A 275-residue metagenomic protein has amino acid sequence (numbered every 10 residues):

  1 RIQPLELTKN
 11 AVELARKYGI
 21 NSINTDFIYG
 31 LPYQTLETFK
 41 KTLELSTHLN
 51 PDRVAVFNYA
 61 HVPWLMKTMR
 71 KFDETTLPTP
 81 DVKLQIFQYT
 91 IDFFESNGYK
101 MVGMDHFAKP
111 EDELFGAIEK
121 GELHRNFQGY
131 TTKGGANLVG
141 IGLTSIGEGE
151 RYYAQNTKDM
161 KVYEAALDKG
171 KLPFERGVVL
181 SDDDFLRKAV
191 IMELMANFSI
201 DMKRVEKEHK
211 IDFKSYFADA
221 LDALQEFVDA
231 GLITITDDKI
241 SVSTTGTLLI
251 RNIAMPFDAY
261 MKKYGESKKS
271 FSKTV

Functional and structural regions predicted by a protein language model:
R1-N97: Conserved non-cysteine loop/helix-boundary elements of the Radical SAM core domain that shape
D26, S46, V54, V102 (+3 more regions): Conserved, mostly hydrophobic/aromatic
L31-L36, P51-P78, K100-L123, I141-A154 (+2 more regions): Flexible glycine/acidic-rich beta-alpha junction loops that bind and position SAM and/or redox cofactors in anaerobic
P51-D52, L123-A136: Acidic, His- and aromatic-enriched active-site or binding-groove loops in soluble protein domains that engage sugars
T131-G134, V139-V228: Hydrophobic, secondary-structure "cap" segments at the distal end of domains
S145-I146, I240, T247: Short, glycine-/Ser/Thr-/acidic-enriched flexible segments
V228-D238: A short, conserved structural fragment
T245-V275: Short, amphipathic alpha-helical interaction segments positioned at domain boundaries
